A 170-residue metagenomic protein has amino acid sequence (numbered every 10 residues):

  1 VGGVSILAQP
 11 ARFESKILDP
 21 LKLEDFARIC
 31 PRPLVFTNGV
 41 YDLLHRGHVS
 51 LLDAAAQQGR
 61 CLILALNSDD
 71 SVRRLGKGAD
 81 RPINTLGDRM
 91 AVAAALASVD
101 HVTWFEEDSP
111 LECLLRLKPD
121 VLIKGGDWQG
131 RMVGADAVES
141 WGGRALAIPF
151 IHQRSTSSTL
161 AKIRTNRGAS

Functional and structural regions predicted by a protein language model:
V1-S170: Nucleotidyltransferase catalytic core that binds NTPs
